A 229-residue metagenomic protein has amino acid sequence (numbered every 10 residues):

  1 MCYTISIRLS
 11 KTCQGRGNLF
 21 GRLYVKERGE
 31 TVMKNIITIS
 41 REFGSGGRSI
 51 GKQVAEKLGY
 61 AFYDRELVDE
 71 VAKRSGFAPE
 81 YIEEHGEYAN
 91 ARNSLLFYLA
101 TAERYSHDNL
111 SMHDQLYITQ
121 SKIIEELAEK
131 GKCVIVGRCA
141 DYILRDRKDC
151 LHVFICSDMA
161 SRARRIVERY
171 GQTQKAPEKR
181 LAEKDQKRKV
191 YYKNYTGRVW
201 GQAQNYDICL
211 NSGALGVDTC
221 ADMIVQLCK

Functional and structural regions predicted by a protein language model:
Y3-V32: Short, Lys/Arg-enriched N-terminal segments with co-localized hydrophobic residues within the first ~10-30 amino acids
K34-I36: Extreme N-terminal starter segment of soluble prokaryotic enzymes
I39-K52: Glycine-rich phosphate-binding P-loop
A61-A72: Short beta-strand-centered segment that lines the nucleotide-binding/catalytic pocket of NTP-utilizing
A72-K132: ATP-dependent small-molecule kinase phosphotransfer cores that center on conserved nucleotide phosphate-binding segments
R92-Y98, T173-D218: Small-molecule kinase domains that catalyze NTP-dependent phosphoryl transfer to phosphate-bearing small molecules
L127, A140-D146, R165: RNA pseudouridine synthases
D146-R169, Q174-K184: Conserved phosphate-donor/acceptor-positioning beta-strand/loop module used by diverse small-molecule
